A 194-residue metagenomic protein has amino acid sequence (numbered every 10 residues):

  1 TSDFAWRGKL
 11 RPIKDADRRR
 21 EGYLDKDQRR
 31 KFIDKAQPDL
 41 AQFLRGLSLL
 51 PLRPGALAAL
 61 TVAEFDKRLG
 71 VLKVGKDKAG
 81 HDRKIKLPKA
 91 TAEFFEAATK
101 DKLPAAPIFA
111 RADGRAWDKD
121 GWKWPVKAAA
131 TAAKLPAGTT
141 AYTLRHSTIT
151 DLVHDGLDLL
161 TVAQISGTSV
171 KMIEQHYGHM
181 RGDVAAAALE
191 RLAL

Functional and structural regions predicted by a protein language model:
T1-D3, R18, R115-G121, G138-T143: N-terminal core-binding DNA-recognition domain of tyrosine site-specific recombinases/integrases
S2-P54, A58, R68, K78-G80 (+3 more regions): Basic, Lys/Arg- and aromatic-enriched nucleic-acid-binding interface segment
D15, Y23, V74-G80, L159 (+1 more regions): Catalytic-site neighborhood detector that most strongly recognizes the C-terminal catalytic loop/helix of tyrosine
R29, D39-A41, K119, K123 (+1 more regions): Short, leucine-enriched amphipathic alpha-helices that occur as contiguous helical runs
K31, R83-K89, E93, A97 (+2 more regions): DNA/chromatin major-groove-contacting recognition/catalytic segments
K35, Q42-R45, L49-A56, A128 (+3 more regions): C-terminal catalytic core of tyrosine-transesterase DNA break-rejoin enzymes
L69, P88-P136: Active-site/catalytic core of tyrosine-dependent DNA strand-transfer enzymes
G80-K84, A116: Short, mixed charged/polar active-site loops that provide acid/base catalysis or chelate metal/phosphate cofactors
